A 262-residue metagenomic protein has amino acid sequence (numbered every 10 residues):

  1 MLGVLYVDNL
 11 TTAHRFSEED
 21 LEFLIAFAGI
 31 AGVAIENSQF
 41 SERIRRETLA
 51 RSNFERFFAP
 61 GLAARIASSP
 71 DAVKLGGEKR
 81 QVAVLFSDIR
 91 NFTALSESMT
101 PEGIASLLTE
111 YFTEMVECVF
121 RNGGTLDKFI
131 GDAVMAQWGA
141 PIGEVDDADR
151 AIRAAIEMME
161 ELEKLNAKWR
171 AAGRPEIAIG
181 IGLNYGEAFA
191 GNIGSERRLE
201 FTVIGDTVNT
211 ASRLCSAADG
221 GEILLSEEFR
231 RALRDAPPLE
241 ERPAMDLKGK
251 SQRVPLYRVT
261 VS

Functional and structural regions predicted by a protein language model:
L2-G3, D8-F27, F201-V203: Regulatory loop-to-helix N-cap segments in sensory/regulatory domains that couple ligand/signal detection
G3, R80-Q81, V254-P255: Short beta-strand edge/capping elements of PAS-family sensory modules
F23, R45, A72-R153: Catalytic NTP-binding/metal-coordinating core of nucleotidyl cyclase/transferase enzymes
A26-K79, P237: Regulatory cytosolic signal-relay segments
T109-G124, A140-I181, Y185, D206-C215: Alpha-helical scaffold within the catalytic cores of cyclic-nucleotide enzymes
Q137-D147, I181-L199, A218-E222: Catalytic strand-loop-helix junctions within cyclic-nucleotide turnover domains
A188-A190, A217-S262: Cytosolic regulatory/linker segments at or just downstream of nucleotide-handling modules in signal-transduction
